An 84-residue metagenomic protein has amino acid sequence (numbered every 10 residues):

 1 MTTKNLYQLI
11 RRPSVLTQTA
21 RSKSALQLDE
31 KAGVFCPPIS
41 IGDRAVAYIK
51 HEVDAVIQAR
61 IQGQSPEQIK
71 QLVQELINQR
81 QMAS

Functional and structural regions predicted by a protein language model:
M1-A32, Q58-Q62: Polyanion-binding surface elements
K4, A83-S84: Short hydrophobic/aromatic patches at helix-to-coil boundaries
Q8-S14, P37-R60: Short helix-start
Q18-A47, P66-A83: Major-groove DNA-recognition helix of helix-turn-helix-type DNA-binding domains
